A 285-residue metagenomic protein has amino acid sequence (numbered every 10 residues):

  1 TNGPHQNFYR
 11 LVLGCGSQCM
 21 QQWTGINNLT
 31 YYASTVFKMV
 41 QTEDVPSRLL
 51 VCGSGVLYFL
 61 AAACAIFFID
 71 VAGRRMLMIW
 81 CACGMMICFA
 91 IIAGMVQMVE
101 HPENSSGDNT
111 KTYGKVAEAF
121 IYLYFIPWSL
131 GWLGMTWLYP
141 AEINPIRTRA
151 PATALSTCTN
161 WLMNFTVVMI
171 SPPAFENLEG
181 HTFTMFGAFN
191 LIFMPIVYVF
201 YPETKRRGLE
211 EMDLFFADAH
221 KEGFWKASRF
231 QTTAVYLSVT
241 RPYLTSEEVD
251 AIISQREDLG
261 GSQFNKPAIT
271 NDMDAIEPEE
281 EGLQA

Functional and structural regions predicted by a protein language model:
T1-A285: Alpha-helical transmembrane bundle of multi-pass membrane proteins
